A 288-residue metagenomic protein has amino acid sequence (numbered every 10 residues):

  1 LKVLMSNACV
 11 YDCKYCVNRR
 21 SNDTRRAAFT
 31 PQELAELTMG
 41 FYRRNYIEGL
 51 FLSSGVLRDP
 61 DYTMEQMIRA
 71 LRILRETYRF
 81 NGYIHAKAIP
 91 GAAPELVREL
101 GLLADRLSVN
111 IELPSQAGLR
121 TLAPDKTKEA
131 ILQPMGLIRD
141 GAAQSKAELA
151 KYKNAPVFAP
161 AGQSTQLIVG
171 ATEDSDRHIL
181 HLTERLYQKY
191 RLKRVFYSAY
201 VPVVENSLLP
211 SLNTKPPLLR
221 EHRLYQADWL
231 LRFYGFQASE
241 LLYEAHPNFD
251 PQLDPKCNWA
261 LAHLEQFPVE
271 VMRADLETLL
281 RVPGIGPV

Functional and structural regions predicted by a protein language model:
L1-T165, A171-D174, L186, V201-N213: Conserved Radical SAM active-site core
N45, A104, Y190, P283-G286: Structural motif
R120, A130-I138, G170-Q252: A structural motif corresponding to the C-terminal lobe/cap of the Radical SAM core domain
D125-E129, D174, S211-L219, Q266-E270 (+1 more regions): A short glycine-/small-residue-rich loop at the edge of a beta-strand within enzyme catalytic domains
N154-I168, A245-L261: Amphipathic alpha-helical surface "interface" segments used for docking/oligomerization or membrane association within
A161, R223, M272-D275: N-terminal alpha-helical segment
Q252-N258, Q266-V288: Helix-hairpin-helix
